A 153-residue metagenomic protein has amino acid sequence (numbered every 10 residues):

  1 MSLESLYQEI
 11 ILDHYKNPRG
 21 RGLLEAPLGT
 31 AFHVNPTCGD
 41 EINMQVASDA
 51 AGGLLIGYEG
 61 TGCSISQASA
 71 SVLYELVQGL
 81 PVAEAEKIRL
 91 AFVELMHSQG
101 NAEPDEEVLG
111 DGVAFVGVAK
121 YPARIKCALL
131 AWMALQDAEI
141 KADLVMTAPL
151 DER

Functional and structural regions predicted by a protein language model:
M1-G20, V82-R153: C-terminal binding/interaction regions
P18-G60: Structured beta-strand/loop patches that form or line metal/cofactor-binding pockets in enzymes
I42, S71, K126: Active-site phosphate/pyrophosphate-handling residues
V46, V77, K87-L90: Short C-terminal domain-edge/linker segments immediately following a structured domain
G52, S71, D111-F115: A short small-residue
G62-Q67: Short, thiol/selenol-centered motifs that function as redox-active sites or metal-ligating centers
S69-P81: Alpha-helical support elements that line or immediately flank enzyme active sites and cofactor-binding pockets
